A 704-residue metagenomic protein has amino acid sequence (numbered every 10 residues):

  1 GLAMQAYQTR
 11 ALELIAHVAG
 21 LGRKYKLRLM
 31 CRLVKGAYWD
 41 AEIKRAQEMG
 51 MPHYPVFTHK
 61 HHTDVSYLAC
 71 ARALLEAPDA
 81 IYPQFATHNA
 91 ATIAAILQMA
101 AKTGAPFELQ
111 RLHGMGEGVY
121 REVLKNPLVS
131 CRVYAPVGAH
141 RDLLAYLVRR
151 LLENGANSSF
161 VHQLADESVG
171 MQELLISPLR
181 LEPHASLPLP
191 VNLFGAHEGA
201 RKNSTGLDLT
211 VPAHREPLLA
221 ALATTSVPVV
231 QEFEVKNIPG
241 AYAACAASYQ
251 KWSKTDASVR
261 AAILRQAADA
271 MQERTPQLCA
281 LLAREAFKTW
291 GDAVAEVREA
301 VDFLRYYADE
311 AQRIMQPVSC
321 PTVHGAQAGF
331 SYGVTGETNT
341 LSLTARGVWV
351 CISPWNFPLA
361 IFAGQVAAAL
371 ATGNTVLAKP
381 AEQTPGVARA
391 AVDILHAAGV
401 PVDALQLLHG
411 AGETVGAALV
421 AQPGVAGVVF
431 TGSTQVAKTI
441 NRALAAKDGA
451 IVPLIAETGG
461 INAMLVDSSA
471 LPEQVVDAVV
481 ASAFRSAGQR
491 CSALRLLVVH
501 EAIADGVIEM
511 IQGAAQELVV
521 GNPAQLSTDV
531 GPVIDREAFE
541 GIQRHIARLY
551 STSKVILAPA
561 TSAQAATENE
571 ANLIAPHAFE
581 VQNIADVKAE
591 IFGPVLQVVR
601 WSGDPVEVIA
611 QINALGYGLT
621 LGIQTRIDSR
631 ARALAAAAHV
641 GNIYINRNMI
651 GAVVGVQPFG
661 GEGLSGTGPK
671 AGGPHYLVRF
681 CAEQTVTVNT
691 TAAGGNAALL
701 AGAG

Functional and structural regions predicted by a protein language model:
G1, G20-R28, E76-I81, M99-F107 (+8 more regions): Secondary-structure transition/capping motifs at alpha-helix termini and the adjoining loop/turn into the next element
G1-R201, T205: Positively charged, amphipathic and often flexible ligand-engagement surfaces
Q5-Y7, V34-W39, T87-A94, M115 (+12 more regions): A glycine-rich phosphate-binding loop feature that marks nucleotide/adenosyl-phosphate handling sites
K102-L109, V148-E167, Q231, A247-L264 (+10 more regions): Conserved C-terminal structural/oligomerization subdomain of aldehyde/semialdehyde dehydrogenase
N157, H162-R284, K288, Y306-H324 (+5 more regions): Short, structured beta/alpha segment
C245, R260, L282, L304 (+9 more regions): Residue-level signal for inorganic ion chemistry
R313-V476, D505, S527, G668: Rossmann-like NAD(P) dinucleotide-binding subdomain of oxidoreductase/dehydrogenase enzymes
I394-G399, A421-Q422, G427, Q435-Q582 (+4 more regions): ALDH superfamily catalytic-core signature
